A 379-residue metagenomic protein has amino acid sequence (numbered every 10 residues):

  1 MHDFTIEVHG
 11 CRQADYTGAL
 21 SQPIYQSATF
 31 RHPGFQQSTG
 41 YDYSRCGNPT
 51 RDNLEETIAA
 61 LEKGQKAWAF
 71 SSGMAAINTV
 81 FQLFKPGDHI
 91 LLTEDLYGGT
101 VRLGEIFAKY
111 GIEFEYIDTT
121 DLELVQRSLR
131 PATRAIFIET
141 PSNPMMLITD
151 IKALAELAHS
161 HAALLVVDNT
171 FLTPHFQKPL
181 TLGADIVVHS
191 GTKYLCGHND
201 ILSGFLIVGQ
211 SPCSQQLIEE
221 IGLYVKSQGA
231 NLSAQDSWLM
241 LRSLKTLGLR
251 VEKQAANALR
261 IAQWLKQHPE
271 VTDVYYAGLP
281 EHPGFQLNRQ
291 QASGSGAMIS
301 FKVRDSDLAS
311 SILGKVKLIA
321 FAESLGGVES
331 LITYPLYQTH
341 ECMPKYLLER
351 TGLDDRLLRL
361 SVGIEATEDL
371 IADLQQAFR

Functional and structural regions predicted by a protein language model:
M1-I24, L206: Short conserved active-site loop signatures built around small residues
H2-F4, C11, P280, G326-G327 (+1 more regions): Positively charged, small/polar-rich N-terminal and surface patches that mediate targeting and assembly and bind
Q13-Y16, A67-E270, Y275, Q286: Conserved PLP-enzyme active-site core in the AAT-like
I24-Y25, P33-N53, T57, L331-R356: Glycine-rich phosphate/pyrophosphate-binding loop and adjacent beta-alpha nucleotide/cofactor-binding cores
T29-N78, Q82-L83, G99-I106: Conserved N-terminal alpha-helix of the aminotransferase class I/II PLP-enzyme fold
G98, E115, R134, R250 (+3 more regions): PLP-dependent enzyme catalytic core of the Aspartate aminotransferase-like
M240-L249, G296-R304, R359-G363: Short, well-ordered beta-strand elements within core beta-sheets of diverse protein domains
L259-E323, M343-E349: Conserved small-domain helix->loop->beta segment predominantly found in fold-type I
